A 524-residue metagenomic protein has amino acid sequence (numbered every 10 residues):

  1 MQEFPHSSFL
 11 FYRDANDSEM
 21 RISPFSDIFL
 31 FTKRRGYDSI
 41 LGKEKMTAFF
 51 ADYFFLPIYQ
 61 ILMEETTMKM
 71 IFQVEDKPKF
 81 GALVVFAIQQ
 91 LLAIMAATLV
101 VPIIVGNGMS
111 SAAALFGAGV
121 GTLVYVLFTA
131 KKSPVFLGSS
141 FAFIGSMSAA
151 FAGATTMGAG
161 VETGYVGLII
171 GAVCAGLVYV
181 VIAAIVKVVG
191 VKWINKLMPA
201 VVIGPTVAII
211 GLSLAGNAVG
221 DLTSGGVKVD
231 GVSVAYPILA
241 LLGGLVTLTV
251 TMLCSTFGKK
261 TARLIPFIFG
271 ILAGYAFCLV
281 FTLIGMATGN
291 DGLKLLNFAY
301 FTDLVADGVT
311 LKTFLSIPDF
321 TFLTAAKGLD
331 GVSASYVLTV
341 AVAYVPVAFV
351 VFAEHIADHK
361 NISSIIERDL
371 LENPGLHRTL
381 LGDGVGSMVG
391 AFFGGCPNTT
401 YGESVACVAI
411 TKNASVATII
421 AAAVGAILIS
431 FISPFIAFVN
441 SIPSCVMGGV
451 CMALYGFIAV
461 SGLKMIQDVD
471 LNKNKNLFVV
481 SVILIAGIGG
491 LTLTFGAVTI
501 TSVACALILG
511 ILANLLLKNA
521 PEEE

Functional and structural regions predicted by a protein language model:
T67-G81, T98, I104, G108 (+2 more regions): Transmembrane alpha-helical segments and their short flanking loops that form helix-hairpins/helix-helix interfaces
P78-F80, I104-V124, A343-V416: Membrane-embedded helical hairpins/re-entrant loop segments and their flanking transmembrane helices within multi-pass
G81-G244, F431-P434, S441, C445 (+4 more regions): Early transmembrane hairpin of solute transport permeases
L83-I103, V332-A357: Core transmembrane alpha-helical segments of multi-pass membrane transporters/permeases
L99-I104, F136-A152, A357-I366, N398-I410 (+2 more regions): Re-entrant/interfacial helical elements at transmembrane boundaries that shape and gate the permeation pathway
N107-S110, Y236, T249-F322, V342-A357 (+2 more regions): Flexible hinge motifs at transmembrane-helix junctions and intramembrane kinks/re-entrant loops in multi-pass membrane
G121-S133, V180-I194, T251-K259, I356-I365 (+3 more regions): C-terminal ends of transmembrane helices
L123-L127, A150, V180-I185, T249-T256 (+7 more regions): Alpha-helical transmembrane segments of multipass membrane proteins
